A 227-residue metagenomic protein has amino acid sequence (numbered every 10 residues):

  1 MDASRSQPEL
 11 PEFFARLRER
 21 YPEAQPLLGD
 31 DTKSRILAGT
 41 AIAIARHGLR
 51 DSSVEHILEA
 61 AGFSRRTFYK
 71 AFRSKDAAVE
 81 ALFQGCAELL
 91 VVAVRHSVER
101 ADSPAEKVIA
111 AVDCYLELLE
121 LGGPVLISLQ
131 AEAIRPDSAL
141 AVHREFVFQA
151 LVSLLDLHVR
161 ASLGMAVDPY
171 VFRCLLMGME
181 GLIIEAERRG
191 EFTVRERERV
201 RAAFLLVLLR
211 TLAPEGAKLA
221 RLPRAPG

Functional and structural regions predicted by a protein language model:
M1-D30, G216-G227: N-terminal intrinsically disordered/low-complexity leader segments
D2-F13, A166-R188, E196-L209, G227: Hydrophobic alpha-helical segments that form the core of small-molecule binding pockets and/or dimer interfaces
L28-D31, R35, F72, A77-C86 (+3 more regions): Alpha-helical DNA-contacting segments of helix-turn-helix folds
T32, I36-I44, L90, Y115: Short hydrophobic clusters on alpha-helical segments that form packing/core surfaces in small helical domains
R35, A43-A77, A81: Helix-turn-helix
A81, R95-L121, L175, R224: Hydrophobic alpha-helical connector segments
E88-V91, S138-S162, P169-M177, R199 (+1 more regions): Amphipathic alpha-helical packing segments from all-alpha helical-bundle domains
L119-S138, D156, I184-R188: Amphipathic alpha-helical segments used for helix-helix packing
